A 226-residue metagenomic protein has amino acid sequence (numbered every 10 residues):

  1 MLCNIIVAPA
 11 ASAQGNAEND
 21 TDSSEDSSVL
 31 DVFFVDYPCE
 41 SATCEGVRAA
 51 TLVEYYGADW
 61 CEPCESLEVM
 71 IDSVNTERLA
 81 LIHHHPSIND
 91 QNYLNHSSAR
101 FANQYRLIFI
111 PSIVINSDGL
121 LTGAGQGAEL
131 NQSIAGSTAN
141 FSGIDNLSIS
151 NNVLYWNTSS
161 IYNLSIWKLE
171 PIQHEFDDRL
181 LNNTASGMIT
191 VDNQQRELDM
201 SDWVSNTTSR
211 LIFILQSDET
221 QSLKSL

Functional and structural regions predicted by a protein language model:
M1-F33, T207-S209, S217-L226: N-terminal targeting signals for export/organelle localization
E18-H84: Local sequence-structure signature of Cys/Sec-based thiol-disulfide redox active-site neighborhoods
A49-L52, W60-P63, L67, S97-F101 (+3 more regions): Stable alpha-helical elements in mature extracytoplasmic
A58-P63, P86-Q91, S117-T122: Solvent-exposed loop/turn segments at secondary-structure junctions within structured extracellular/periplasmic domains
T76-S98: Thiol-based oxidoreductase modules, predominantly thioredoxin-like and allied folds used for disulfide exchange
N95-Y105, D118, G125-L226: Short, conserved sequence motifs used for protein processing/export or organelle targeting and for catalysis
I113: Ligand-binding face of N-terminal immunoglobulin V-set domains in extracellular IgSF glycoproteins
